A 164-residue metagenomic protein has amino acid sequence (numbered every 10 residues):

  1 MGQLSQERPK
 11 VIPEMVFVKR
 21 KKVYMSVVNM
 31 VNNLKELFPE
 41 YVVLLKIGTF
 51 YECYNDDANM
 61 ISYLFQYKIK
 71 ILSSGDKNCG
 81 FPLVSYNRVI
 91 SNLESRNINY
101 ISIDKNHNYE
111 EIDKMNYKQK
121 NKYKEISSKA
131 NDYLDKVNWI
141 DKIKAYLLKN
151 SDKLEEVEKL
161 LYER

Functional and structural regions predicted by a protein language model:
S5-R164: Basic, polar low-complexity surface loops/patches
